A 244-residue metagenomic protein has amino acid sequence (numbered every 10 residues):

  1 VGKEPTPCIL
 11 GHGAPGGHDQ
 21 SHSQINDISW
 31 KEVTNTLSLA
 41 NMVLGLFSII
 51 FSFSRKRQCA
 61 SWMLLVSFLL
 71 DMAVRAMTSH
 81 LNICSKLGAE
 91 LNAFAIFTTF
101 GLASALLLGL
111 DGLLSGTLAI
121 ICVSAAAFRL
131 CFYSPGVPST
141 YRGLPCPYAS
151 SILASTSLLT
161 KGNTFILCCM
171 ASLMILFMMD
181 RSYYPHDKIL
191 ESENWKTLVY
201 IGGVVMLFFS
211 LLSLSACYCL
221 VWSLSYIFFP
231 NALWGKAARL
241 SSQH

Functional and structural regions predicted by a protein language model:
V1-H22, Y141-H244: C-terminal membrane-associated helical module and adjoining short loops/tails
C8, N26-E32, K56: Fold-level signal for large, globular catalytic cores of enzyme and receptor domains
D27-T36, S85-N92, G136-R142, P185-W195: Short, amphipathic, aromatic/basic-enriched membrane-interface segments that mark the entry/exit of transmembrane
T36-E90, T117-V123: Membrane-embedded alpha-helical segments that form the functional core of polytopic membrane enzymes, especially those
L37-V43, M63-V66, L70, T98-G101 (+7 more regions): Lipid-exposed faces of alpha-helical membrane segments in multi-pass integral membrane proteins
F47-M63, T98-I120, A154-C168, L211-C217: Helix-coil boundary and interhelical linker segments in multi-pass alpha-helical membrane proteins
F53-S54, H80-C84, G112, S134-V137 (+3 more regions): Transmembrane helix-loop junctions in multipass membrane proteins, especially transporters and channels
H80-R142: Internal catalytic or translocation cores that form aromatic/hydrophobic pockets or channels for amphipathic metabolites
